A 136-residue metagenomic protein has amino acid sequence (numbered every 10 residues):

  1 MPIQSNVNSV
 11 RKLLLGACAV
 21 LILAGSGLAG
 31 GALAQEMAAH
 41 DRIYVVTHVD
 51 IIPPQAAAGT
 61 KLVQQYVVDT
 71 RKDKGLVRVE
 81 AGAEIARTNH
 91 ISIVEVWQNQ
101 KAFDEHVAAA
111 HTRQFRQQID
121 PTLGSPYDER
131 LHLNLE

Functional and structural regions predicted by a protein language model:
I3-V20: Bacterial N-terminal signal peptides that target proteins for export
L13-L14, E36-A38, D69-V77, V96-R130: An amphipathic, aromatic/His-enriched active-site/gating alpha helix that lines ligand/cofactor pockets
L21-G31: C-terminal segment of classical bacterial N-terminal signal peptides
G31-D41: Cleaved targeting-peptide boundary
Y44-V49: Active-site-flanking beta-strand signature of metal-NTP-handling nucleotidyl enzymes and homologous cyclase-like
D50, V94-V96: Short hydrophobic/aromatic beta-strand micro-patches that form the beta-sheet surface supporting nucleotide- or nucleic
D50-G59: Short, surface-exposed ligand-recognition loops at beta-strand->loop->(often short) alpha-helix junctions that present
V68-I91: Short, glycine- and small/hydrophobic-rich beta-strand elements in well-ordered beta-sheets
